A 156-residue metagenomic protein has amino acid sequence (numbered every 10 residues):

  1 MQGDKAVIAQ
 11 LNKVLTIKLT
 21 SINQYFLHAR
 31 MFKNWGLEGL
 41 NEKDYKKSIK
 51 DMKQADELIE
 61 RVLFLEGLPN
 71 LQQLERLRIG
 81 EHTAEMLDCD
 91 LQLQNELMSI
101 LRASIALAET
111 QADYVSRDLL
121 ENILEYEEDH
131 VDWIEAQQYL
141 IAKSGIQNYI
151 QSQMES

Functional and structural regions predicted by a protein language model:
M1-S156: Iron-associated oxidoreductase/ferritin-like identity signal
